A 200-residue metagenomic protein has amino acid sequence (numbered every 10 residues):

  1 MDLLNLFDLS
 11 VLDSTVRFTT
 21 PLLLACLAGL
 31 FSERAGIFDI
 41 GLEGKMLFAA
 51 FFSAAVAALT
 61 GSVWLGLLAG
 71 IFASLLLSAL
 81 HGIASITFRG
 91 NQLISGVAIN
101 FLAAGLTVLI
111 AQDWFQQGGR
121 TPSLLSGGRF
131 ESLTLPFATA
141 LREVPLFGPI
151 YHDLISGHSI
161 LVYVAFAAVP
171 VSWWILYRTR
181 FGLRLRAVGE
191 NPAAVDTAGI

Functional and structural regions predicted by a protein language model:
M1-A25, F38, F52, L59-L65: Membrane-interfacial amphipathic/re-entrant helices at transmembrane-helix boundaries
L12-T15, T19, L23, G44 (+4 more regions): Hydrophobic alpha-helical transmembrane segments
C26-F31, F51-L59, A79-I83, P170-V171: Alpha-helical transmembrane segments of multipass membrane proteins
E33-A49, I86-I99, R184: Short, non-helical or kinked segments that cap or interrupt transmembrane helices
A35-G36, T60-G61, F88-G90, T179 (+1 more regions): Membrane-helix interface residues
G61-V108: Alpha-helical transmembrane segments within multi-pass membrane transporters and channels
A104-Y177: Transmembrane helix-bundle core of multi-pass membrane transporters and related energy-transducing complexes
V171-I200: Membrane-helix/interface signature in polytopic inner-membrane proteins
